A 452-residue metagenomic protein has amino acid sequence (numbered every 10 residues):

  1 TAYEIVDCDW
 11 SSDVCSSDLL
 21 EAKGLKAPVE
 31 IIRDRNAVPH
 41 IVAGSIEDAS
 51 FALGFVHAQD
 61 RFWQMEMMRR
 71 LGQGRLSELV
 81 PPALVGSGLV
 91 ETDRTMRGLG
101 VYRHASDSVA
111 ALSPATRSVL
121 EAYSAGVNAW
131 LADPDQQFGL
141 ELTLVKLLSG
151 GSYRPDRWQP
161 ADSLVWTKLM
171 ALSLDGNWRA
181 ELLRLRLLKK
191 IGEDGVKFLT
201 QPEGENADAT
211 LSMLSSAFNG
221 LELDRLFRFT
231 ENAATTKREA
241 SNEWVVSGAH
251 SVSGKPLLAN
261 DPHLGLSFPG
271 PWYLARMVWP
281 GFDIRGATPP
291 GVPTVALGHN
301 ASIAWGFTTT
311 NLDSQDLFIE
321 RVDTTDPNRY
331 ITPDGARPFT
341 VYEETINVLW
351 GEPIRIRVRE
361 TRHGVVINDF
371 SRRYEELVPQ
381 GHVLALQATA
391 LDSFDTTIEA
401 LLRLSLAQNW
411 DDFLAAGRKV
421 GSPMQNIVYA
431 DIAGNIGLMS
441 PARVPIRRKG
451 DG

Functional and structural regions predicted by a protein language model:
T1-C15: Single conserved hydrophobic/aromatic residue that forms the stacking wall/gate of nucleotide- or nucleobase-binding
S12-D13, S17-L257, P262, F268 (+4 more regions): Substrate-recognition/specificity elements adjacent to catalytic centers across diverse enzyme folds
L20, V29, T397-K419: Alpha/propeptide regions of enzymes that mature by internal proteolysis
I41-V42, A49-F51, L169, G254-K255 (+11 more regions): Short helix/loop capping segments that flank catalytic or ligand/cofactor-binding pockets
V145-L148, R154-W166, M170, W272-M277 (+4 more regions): Short secondary-structure boundary/capping segments
D283-V358, L404-L406: Compact, glycine/acidic-enriched structural inserts
Q315, I367-N368, Y374-E376, H382 (+1 more regions): Hydrophobic alpha-helical segments
G351, V358-E399: Targeting-peptide/extracellular-domain and disordered-appendage signature
